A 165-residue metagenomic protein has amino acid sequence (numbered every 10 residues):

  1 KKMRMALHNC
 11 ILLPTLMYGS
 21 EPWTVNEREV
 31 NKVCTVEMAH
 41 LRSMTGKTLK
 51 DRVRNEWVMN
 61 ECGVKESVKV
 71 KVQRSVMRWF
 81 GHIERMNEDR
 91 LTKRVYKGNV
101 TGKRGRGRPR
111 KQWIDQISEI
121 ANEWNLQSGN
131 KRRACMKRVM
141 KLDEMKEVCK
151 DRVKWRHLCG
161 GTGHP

Functional and structural regions predicted by a protein language model:
K1-P165: Short linear motifs embedded in intrinsically disordered, charge-biased segments
